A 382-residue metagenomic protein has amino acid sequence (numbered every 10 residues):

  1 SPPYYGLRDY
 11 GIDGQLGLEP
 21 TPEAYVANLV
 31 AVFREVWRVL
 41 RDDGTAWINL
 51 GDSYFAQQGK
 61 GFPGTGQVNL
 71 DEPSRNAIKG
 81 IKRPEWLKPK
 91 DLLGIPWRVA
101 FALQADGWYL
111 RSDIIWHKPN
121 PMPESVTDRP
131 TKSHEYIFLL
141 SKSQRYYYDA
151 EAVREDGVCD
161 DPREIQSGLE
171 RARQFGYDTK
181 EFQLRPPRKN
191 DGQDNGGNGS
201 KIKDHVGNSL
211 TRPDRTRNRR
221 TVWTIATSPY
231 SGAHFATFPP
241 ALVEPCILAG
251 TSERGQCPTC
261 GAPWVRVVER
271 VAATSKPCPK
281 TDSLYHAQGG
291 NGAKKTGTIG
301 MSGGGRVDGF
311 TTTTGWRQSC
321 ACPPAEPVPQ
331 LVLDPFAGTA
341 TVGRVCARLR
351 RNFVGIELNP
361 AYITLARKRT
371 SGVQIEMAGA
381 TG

Functional and structural regions predicted by a protein language model:
P2-V373, M377: Core catalytic lobe of class I
A378-G382: SAM-dependent methyltransferase catalytic region
